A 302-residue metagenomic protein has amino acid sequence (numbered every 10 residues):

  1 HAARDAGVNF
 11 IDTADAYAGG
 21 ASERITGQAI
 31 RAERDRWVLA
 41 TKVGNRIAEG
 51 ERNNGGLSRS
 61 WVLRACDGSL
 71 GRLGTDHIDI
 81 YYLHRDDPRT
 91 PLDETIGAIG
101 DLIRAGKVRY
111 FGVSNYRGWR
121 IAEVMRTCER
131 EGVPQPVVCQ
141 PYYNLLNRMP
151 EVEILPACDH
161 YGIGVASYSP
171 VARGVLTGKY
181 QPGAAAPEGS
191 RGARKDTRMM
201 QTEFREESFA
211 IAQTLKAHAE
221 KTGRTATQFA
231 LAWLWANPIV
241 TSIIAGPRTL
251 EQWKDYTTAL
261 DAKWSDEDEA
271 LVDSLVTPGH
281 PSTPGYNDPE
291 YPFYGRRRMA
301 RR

Functional and structural regions predicted by a protein language model:
H1, E23, G27, C66-L70 (+7 more regions): Generic structural signal for well-ordered alpha-helices, preferentially at hydrophobic/aromatic core positions
H1-T41: N-terminal binding-site loop/beta-alpha segment at the start of enzyme catalytic domains that lines or forms
A3, I11, T26, L39 (+11 more regions): Conserved, mostly hydrophobic/aromatic
D5, A48-E153, H160-G164: Glycine/proline-rich, positively charged, aromatic-decorated active-site loop/lid region on the catalytic face
R36-A48, Q140-P141: A short, structured active-site edge motif that brings together acidic residues
V43-N45, R117, Y143-N147, S169-L176 (+2 more regions): Glycine-rich beta-alpha junction loops
P150-S190, T225: Aromatic-lined glycan-binding groove of carbohydrate-active enzymes
A184-A217, K221, A236-T241, L250 (+1 more regions): Terminal-tail/helix-coil boundary detector
